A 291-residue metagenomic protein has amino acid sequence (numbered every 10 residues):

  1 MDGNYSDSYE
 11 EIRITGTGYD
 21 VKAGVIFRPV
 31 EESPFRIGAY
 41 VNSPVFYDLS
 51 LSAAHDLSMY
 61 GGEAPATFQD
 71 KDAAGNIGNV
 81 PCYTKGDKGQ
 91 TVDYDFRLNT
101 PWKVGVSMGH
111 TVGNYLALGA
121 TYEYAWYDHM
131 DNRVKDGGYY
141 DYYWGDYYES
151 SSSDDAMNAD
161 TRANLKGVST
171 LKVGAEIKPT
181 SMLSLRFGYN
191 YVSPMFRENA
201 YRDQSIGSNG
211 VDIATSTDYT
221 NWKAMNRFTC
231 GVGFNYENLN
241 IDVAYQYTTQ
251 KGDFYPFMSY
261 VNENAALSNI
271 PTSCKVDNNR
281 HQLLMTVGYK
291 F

Functional and structural regions predicted by a protein language model:
M1-F291: Outer-membrane beta-barrel porins/channels
